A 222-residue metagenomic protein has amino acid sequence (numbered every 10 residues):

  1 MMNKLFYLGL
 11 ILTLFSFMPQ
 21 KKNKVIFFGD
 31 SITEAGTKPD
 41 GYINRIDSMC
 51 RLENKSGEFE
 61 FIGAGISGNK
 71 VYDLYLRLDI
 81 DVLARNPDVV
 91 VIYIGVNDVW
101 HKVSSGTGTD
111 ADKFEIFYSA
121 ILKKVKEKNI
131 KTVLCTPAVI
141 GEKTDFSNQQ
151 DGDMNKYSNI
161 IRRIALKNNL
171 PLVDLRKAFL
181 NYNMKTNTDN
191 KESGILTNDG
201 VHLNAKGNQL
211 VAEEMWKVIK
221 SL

Functional and structural regions predicted by a protein language model:
L5-L14: Sec-dependent N-terminal signal peptides
F15-S67, Y72, R77-N86: Serine-esterase "nucleophile elbow" of acetyl-processing enzymes
S31-A35, I66-V71, V96-H101, A138-E142 (+2 more regions): Solvent-exposed loop/turn segments at secondary-structure junctions within structured extracellular/periplasmic domains
K38, A138-L222: Catalytic His-Asp segment of secreted/periplasmic serine-dependent ester chemistry enzymes
L83-I92, V96: Proline-aspartate-enriched helix->loop->beta-strand connector
Y93-N97, L122-K156: Active-site segments of SGNH/GDSL-like serine hydrolases that catalyze O-acetyl group transfer/hydrolysis on lipids
V99-D112, D145-Q149: Surface-exposed cleft-lining segments at the edges of enzyme active sites
T109-C135, I160-I164, N168-L170: Charged, glycine-enriched surface loops/patches that mediate electrostatic binding to polyanionic ligands
